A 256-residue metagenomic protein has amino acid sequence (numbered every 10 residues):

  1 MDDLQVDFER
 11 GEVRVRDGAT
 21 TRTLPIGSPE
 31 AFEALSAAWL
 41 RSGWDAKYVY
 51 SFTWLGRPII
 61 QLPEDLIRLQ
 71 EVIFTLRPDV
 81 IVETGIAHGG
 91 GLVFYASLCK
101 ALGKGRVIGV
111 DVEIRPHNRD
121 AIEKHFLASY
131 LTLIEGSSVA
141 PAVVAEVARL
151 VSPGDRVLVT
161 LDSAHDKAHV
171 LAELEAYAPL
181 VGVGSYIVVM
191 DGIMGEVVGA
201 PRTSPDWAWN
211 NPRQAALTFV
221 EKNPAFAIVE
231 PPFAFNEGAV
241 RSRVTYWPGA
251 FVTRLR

Functional and structural regions predicted by a protein language model:
M1, W39, D45-A46, D166 (+1 more regions): Intrinsically disordered, low-complexity segments enriched in polar/charged residues with Gly/Pro, especially when
M1-S36: N-terminal auxiliary segments of SAM/dcSAM-dependent transferases
P29, A37-D45, V143, S152 (+1 more regions): Generic surface-pattern signal
F32-Q61: Class I SAM-dependent transferase core
L55-I59, P63-R256: S-adenosylmethionine/decaboxylated-SAM
